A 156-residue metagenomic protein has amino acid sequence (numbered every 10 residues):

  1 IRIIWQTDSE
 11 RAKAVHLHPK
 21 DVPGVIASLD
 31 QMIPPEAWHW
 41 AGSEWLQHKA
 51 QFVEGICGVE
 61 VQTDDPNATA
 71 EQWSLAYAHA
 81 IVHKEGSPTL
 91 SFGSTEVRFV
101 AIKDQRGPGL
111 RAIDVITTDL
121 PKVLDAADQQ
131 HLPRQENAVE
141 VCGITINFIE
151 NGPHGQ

Functional and structural regions predicted by a protein language model:
I1, D65-A80: Amphipathic alpha-helical segments
I1-G58, T89-D104, D114, P121-Q156: Vicinal oxygen chelate
V59-A68, I116-T117: Short, surface-exposed ligand-recognition loops at beta-strand->loop->(often short) alpha-helix junctions that present
N67-E71, L120-D125: Short, conserved charged micro-motifs
G86: Short glycine/proline-centered loop/turn elements that form peptide/ligand docking sites
P108-R111: Eukaryotic phosphotyrosine signaling hubs
